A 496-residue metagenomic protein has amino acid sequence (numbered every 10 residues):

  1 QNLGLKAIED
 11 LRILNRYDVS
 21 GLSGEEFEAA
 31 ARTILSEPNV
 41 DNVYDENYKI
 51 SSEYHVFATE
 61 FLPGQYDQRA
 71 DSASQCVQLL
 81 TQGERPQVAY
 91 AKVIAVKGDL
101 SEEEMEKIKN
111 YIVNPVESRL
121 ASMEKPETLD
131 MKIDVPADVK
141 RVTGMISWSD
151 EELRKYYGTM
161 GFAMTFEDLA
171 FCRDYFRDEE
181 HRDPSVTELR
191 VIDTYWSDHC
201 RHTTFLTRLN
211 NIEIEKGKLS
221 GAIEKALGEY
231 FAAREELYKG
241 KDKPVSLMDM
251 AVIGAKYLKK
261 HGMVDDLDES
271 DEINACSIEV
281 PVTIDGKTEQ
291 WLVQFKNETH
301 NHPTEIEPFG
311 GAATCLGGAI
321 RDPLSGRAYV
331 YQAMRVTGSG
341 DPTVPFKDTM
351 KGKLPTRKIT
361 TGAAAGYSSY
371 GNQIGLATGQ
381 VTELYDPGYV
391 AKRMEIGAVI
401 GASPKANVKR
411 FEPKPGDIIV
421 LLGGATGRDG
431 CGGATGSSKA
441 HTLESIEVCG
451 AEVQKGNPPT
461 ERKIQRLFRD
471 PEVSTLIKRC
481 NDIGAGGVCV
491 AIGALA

Functional and structural regions predicted by a protein language model:
Q1-H441, I446-T460, L467-T475, G484 (+1 more regions): Core nucleic-acid recognition elements
